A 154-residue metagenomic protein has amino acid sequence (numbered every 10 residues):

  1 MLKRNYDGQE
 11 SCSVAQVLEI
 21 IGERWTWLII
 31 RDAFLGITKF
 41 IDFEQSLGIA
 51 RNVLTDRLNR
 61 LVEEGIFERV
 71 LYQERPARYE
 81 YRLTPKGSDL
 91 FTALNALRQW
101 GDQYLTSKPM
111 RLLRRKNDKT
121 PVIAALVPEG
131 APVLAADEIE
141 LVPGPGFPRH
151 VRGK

Functional and structural regions predicted by a protein language model:
M1-Q9: A detector for short, charged/polar N-terminal pre-domain segments
E10, V14-V17, R57, E68: Catalytic cores of transferase enzymes with a strong primary signal for eukaryotic protein kinases
C12-A50: N-terminal helix-turn-helix DNA-binding core of bacterial DNA-binding proteins
V17, W27, E64, A93-Y104: Alpha-helical linker/hinge and terminal dimerization helices associated with HTH transcriptional regulators
G22, Q73-L94: Basic, amphipathic "hinge/linker" alpha-helix immediately C-terminal to the N-terminal HTH DNA-binding motif
F40, E44-Y72, P76: Canonical helix-turn-helix DNA-binding module
N95, Q99-K154: C-terminal regulatory/oligomerization modules of transcriptional regulators
